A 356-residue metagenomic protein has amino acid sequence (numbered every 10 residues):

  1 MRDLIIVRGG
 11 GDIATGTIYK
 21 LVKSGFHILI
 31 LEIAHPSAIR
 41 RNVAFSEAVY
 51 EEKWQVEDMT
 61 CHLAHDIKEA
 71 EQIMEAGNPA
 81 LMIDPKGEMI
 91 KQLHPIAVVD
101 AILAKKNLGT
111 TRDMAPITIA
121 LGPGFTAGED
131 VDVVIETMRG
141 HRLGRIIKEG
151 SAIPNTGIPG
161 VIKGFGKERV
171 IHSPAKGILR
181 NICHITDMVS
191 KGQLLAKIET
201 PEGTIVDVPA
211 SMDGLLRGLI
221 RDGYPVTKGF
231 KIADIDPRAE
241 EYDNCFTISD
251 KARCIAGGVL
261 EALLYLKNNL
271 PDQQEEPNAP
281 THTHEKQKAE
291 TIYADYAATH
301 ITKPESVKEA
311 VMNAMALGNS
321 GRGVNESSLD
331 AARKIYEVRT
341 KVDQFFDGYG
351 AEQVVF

Functional and structural regions predicted by a protein language model:
M1-Q273, P277: Well-ordered secondary-structure scaffolds
N278-F356: Pyridoxal 5′-phosphate
